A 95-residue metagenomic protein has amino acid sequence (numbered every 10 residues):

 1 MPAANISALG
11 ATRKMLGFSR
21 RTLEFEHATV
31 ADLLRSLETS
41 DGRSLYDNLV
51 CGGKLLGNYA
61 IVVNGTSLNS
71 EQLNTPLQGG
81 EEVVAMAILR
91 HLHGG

Functional and structural regions predicted by a protein language model:
M1-G94: Ubiquitin-like/PB1-type beta-grasp interaction modules and other compact soluble beta-rich domains
